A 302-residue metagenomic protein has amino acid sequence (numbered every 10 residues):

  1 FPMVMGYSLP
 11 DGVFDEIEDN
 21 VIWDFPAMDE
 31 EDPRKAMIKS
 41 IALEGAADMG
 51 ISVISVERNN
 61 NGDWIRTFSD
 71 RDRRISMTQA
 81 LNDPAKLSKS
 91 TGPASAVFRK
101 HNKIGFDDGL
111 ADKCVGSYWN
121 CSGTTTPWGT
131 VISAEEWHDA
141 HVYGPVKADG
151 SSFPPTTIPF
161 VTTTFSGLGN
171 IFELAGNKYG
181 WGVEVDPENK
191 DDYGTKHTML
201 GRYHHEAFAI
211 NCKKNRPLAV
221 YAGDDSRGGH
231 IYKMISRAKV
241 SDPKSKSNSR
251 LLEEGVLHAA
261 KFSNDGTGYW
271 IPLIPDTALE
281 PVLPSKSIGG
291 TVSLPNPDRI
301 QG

Functional and structural regions predicted by a protein language model:
F1-G302: Conserved small-residue
